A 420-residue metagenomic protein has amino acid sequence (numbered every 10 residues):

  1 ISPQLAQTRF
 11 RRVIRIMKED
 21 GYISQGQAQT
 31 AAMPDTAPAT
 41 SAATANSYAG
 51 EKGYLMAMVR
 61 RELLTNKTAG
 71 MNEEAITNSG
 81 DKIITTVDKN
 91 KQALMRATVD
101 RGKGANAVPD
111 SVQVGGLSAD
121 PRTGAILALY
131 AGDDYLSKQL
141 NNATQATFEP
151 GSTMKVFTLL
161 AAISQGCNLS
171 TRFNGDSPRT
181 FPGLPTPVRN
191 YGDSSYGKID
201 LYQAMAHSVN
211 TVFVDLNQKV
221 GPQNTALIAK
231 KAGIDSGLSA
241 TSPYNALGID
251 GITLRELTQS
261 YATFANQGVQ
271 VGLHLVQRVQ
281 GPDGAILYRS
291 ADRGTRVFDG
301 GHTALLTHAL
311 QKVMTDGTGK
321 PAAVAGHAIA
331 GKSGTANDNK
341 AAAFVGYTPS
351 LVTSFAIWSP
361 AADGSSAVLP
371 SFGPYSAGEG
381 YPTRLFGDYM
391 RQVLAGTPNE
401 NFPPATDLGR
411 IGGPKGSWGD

Functional and structural regions predicted by a protein language model:
I1, M58-T65, S118-D133, I163-C167 (+9 more regions): Glycine-rich, acidic and aromatic/proline-enriched surface loops and short helix-turn segments that act as binding
I1-Q4, V13-I14, K18, T40-G50 (+9 more regions): Second-shell loop/turn segments in exported
I1-T86, A93, K230, Y244-L247 (+1 more regions): Non-catalytic, structured segments within soluble enzyme domains
L5-K18, T30, G50, Y54 (+18 more regions): Extracytoplasmic/secreted proteins, especially bacterial periplasmic and envelope-associated proteins
A45-S47, C167-T225, Q270, P282-K312: Conserved catalytic neighborhood of penicillin-recognizing serine enzymes
T85-V108, G116-S118, L129, Y135-L140 (+6 more regions): A penicillin-recognizing enzyme superfamily signal
N141-S170, N174-L184: Active-site rim segments in enzyme catalytic domains, especially the processed small/beta chain of N-terminal
T186-R189, G221-Q259: Mid-domain, small-residue-enriched loop/turn segments at the edges of structured enzyme/sensor domains
